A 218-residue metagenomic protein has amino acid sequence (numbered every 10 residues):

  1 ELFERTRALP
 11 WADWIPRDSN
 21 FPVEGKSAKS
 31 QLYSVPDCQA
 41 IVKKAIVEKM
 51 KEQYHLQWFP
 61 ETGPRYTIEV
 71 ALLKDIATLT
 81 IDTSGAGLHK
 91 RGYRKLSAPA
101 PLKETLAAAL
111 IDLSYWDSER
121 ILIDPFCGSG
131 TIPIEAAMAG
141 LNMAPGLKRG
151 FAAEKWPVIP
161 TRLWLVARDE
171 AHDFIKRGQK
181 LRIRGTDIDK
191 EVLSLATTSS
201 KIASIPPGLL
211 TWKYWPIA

Functional and structural regions predicted by a protein language model:
E1, P216-A218: Short, intrinsically disordered, charge-balanced linker/junction segments flanking boundaries in proteins
E1-P64: Non-catalytic nucleic-acid substrate-recognition regions in nucleic-acid-modifying enzymes
V23, V70, A196: Residue-level signal for inorganic ion chemistry
P60-T62, E69-A71, I175: Replace "in large, NTP-powered and nucleic-acid-processing enzymes" with "in large, NTP-powered factors and other
Y66-I68, W215: A short glycine-rich, hydrophobically flanked beta-strand micro-motif that places a catalytic Asp/Glu for divalent metal
I68-I81: C-terminal edge-of-domain segments
L79-Y115: SAM-dependent Rossmann-like transferase core, predominantly class I methyltransferases with a strong bias toward
L102-W215: Conserved S-adenosyl-L-methionine
